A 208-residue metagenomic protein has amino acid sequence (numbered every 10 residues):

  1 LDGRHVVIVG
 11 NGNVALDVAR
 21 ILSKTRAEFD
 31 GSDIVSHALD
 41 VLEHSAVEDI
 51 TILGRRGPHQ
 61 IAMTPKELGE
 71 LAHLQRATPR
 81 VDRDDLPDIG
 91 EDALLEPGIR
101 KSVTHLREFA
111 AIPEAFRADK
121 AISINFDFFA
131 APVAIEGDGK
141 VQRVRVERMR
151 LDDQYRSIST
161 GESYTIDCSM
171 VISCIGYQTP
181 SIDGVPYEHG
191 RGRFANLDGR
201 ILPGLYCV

Functional and structural regions predicted by a protein language model:
L1, I135, K140, D152-V208: FAD-site-proximal beta/loop scaffold in flavoenzymes
D2-G12: Beta1/beta-strand and adjacent pyrophosphate-binding region of the FAD-binding site in flavoprotein oxidoreductases
H5, F126, S169-M170: Short SAM/SAH-binding signature in class I
G12-V14, R56, Q178: Gly/Ser/Thr-rich beta-alpha loop segments that engage phosphate groups in nucleotides
L16, R20-E162, N196-L197: Dinucleotide-binding/catalytic capping subdomain of oxidoreductase cores
